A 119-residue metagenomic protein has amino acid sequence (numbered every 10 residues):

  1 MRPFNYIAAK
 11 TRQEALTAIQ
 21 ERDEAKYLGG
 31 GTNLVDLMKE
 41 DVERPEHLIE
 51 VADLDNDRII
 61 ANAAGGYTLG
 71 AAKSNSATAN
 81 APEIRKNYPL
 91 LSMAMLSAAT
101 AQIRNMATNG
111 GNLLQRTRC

Functional and structural regions predicted by a protein language model:
M1-C119: C-terminal structural segment of proteins
